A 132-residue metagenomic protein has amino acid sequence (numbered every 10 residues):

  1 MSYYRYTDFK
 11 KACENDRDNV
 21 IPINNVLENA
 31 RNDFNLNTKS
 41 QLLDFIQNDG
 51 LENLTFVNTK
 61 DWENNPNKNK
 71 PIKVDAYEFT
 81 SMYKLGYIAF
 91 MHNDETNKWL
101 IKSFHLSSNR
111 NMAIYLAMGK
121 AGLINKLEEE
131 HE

Functional and structural regions predicted by a protein language model:
M1-E132: Ribonuclease/tRNase effector modules and their secretory precursors
